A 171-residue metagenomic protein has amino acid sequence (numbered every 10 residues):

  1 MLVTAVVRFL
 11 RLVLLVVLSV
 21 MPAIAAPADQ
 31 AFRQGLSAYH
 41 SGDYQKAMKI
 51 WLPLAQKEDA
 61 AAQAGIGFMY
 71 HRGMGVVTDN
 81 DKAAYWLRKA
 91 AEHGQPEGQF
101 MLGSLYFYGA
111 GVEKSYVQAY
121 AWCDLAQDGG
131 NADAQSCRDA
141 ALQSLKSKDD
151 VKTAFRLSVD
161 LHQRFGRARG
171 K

Functional and structural regions predicted by a protein language model:
L2-V13: Bacterial N-terminal signal peptides that target proteins for export
R11-M21: Bacterial N-terminal signal peptides
A26, Y39-G42, Q56-D59, R72-M74 (+5 more regions): Short helix-capping/linker turns of helical repeat alpha-solenoids
A31-A38, I50-L54, G65-R72, M101-Y108 (+1 more regions): Hydrophobic face of amphipathic alpha-helices that form TPR/SEL1-like repeat modules and related alpha-solenoid
G42-K49, V77-W86, E113-A121, D150-T153: Structural signature of tandem alpha-helical TPR/SEL1-like repeats, specifically the intra-repeat loop/turn
L52, R88, A121-D124, V159: Alpha-solenoid helical repeat scaffolds
A62, G98, A134-S136: TPR alpha-solenoid repeat register
D133-K171: Terminal, low-structured helical/coil segments at or just beyond the last alpha-helical repeat
